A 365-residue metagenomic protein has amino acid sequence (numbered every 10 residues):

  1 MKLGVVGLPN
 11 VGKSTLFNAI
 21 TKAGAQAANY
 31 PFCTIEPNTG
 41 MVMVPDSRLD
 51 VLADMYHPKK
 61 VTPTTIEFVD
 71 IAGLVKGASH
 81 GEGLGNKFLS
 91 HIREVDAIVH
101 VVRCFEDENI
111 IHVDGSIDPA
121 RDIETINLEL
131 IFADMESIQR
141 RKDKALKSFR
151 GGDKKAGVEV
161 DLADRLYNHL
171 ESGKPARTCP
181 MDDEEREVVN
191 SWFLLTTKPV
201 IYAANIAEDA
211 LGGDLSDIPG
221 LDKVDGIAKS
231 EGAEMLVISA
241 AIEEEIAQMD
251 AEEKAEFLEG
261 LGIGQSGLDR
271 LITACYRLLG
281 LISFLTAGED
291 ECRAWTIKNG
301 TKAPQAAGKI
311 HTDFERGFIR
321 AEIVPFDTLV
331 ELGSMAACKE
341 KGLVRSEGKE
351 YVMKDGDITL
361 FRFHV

Functional and structural regions predicted by a protein language model:
M1-I111: Conserved G1/Walker A P-loop phosphate-binding module
K2-V6, V11, F17, Q139 (+3 more regions): C-terminal-of-GTPase-core extension/linker across diverse P-loop GTPases
S14, P31, E67, I71 (+6 more regions): Generic signal for short, ordered secondary-structure residues within or immediately flanking folded domains
T21-N29, E36-N38, M43-D46, M55 (+11 more regions): A generic, residue-level signal for flexible/boundary positions that often mark functional hotspots
F32, D46-L49, T62-F68, E82-D96 (+9 more regions): Amphipathic alpha-helical transducer elements in NTP-driven molecular machines
G40-P45, A72-E82, R93-A156, H169-D182 (+2 more regions): Conserved Switch II/interswitch segment of TRAFAC-class P-loop GTPases
